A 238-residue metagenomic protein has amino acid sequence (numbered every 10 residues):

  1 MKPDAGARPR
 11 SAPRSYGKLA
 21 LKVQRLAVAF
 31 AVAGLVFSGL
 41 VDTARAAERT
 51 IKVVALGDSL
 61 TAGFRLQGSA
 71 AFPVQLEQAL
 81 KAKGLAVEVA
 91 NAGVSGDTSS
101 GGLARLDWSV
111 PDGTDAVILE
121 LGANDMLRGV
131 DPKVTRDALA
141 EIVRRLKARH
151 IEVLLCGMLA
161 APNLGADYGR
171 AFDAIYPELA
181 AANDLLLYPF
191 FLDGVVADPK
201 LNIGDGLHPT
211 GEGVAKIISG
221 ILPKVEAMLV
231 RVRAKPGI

Functional and structural regions predicted by a protein language model:
M1-K22: N-terminal secretory signal peptides that target proteins for export/translocation
A20, A27-G39: Bacterial N-terminal signal peptides
V41-T43: N-terminal signal peptide c-region/cleavage motif recognized by signal peptidases
R45-S95, R105-G113: Serine-esterase "nucleophile elbow" of acetyl-processing enzymes
E48, Q75, A82-L85, G101-I238: Alpha-helical cap/lid subdomain in secreted, periplasmic, or secretory-pathway luminal O-acyl-processing enzymes
G96-S100: N-terminal helical cap/lid subdomain that shapes the substrate entry/recognition surface in HAD-like hydrolases
